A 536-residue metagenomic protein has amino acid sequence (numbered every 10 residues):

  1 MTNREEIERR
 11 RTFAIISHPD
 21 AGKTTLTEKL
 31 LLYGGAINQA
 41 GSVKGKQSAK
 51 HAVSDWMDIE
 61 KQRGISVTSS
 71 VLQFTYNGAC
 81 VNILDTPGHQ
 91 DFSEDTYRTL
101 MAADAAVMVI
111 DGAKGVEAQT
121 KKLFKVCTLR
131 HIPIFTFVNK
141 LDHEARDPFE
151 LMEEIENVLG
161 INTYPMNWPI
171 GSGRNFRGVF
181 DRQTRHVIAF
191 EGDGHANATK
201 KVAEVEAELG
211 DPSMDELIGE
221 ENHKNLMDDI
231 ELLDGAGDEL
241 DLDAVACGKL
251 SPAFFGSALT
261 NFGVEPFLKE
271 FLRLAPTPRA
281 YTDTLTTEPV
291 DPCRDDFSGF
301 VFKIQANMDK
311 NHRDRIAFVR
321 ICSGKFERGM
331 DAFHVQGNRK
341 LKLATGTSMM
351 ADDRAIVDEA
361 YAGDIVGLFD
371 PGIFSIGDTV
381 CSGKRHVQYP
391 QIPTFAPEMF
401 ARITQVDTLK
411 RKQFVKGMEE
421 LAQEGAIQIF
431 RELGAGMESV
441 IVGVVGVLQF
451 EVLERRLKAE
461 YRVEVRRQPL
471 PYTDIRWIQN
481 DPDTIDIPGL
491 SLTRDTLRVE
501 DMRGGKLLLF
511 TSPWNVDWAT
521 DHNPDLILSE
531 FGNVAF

Functional and structural regions predicted by a protein language model:
M1-F536: Structural and coupling elements of P-loop NTPases
